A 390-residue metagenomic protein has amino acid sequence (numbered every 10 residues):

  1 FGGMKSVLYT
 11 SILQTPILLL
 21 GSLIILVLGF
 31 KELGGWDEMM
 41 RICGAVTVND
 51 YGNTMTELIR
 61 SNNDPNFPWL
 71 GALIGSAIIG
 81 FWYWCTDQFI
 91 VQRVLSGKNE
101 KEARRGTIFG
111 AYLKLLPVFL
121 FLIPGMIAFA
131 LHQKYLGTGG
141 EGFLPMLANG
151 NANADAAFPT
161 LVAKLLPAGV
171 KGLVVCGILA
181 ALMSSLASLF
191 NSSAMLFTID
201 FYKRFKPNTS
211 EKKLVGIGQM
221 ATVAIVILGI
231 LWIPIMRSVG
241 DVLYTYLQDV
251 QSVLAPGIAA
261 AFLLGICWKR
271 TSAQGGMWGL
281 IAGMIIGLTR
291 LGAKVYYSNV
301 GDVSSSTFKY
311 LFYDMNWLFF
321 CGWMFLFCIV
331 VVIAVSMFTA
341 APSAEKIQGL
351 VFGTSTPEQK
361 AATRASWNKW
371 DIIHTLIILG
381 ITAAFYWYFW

Functional and structural regions predicted by a protein language model:
F1-W390: Membrane-embedded helix-loop-helix hairpins and adjacent transmembrane boundary segments in multi-pass transporters
